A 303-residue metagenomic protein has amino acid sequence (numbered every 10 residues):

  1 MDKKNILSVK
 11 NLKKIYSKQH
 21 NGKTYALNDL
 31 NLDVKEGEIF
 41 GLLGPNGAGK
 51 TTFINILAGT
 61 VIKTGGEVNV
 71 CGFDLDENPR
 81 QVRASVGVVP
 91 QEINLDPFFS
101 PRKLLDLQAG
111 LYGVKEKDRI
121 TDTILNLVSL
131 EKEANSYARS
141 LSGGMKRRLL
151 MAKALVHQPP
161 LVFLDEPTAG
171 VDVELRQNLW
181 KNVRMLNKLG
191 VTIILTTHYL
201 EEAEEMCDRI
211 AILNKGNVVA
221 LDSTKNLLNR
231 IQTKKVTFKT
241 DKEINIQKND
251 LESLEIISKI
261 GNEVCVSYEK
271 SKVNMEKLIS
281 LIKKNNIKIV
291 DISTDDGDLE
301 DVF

Functional and structural regions predicted by a protein language model:
D2-V9, K14-D29, P79: A short, flexible loop at the N-terminus of ABC-type nucleotide-binding domains that lies
G66-D74, V82: Conserved ABC transporter NBD signature motif
D106, G110-E133: Conserved ABC ATPase "signature" region
Y137-L141: Conserved ABC ATPase signature
Q158: Conserved catalytic motifs of ABC-family nucleotide-binding domains
V162-D165: Catalytic Walker B motif of ABC-type/P-loop ATPase nucleotide-binding domains
W180-E269: ABC transporter nucleotide-binding domain
